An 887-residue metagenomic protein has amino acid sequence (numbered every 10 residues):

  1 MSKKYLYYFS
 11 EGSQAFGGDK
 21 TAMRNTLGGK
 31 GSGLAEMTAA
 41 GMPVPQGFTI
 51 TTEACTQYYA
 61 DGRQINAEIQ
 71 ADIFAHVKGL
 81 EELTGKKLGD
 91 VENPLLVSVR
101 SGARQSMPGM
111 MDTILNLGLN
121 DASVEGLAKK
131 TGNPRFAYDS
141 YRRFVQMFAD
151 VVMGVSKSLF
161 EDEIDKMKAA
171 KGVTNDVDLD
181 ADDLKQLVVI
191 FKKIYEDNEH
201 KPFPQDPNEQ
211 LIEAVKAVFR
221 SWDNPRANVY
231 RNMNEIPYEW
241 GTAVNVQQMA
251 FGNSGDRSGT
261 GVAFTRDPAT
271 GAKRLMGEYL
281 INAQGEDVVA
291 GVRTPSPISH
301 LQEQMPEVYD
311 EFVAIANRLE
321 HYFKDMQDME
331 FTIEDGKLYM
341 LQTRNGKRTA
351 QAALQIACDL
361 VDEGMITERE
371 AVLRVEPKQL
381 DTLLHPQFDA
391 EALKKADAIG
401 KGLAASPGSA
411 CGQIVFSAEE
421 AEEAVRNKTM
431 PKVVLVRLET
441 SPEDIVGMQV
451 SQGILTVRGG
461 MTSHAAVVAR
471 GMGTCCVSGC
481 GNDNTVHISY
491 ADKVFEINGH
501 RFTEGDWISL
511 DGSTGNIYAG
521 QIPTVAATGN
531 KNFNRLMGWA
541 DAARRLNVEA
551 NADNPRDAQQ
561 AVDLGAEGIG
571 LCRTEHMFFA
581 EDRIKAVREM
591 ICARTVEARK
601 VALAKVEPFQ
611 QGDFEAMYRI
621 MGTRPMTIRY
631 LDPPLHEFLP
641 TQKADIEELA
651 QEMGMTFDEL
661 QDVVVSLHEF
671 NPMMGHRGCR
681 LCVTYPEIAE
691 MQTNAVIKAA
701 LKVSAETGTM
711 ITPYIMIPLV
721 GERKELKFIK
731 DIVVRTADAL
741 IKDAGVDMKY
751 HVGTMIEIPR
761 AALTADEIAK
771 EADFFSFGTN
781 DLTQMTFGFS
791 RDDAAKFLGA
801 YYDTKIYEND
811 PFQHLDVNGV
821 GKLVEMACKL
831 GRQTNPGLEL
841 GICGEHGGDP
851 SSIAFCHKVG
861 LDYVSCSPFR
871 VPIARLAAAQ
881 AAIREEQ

Functional and structural regions predicted by a protein language model:
M1-A396, M430-V434, S441-V446, Q452 (+10 more regions): Nucleotide/phosphate-binding sheet-loop regions of phosphoryl- and nucleotidyl-transfer enzymes
M42, T474, L861: Short phosphate-binding/catalytic loops that engage adenosine nucleotides
F48, V457-G459, S478-N482, C572 (+2 more regions): Short beta->alpha connector loops at strand-helix junctions that form conserved, small/polar/Pro-enriched
K78-D90, K493-N498, A705, D738-D747: Short mixed-charge
R100, G529-N532, W539-Q887: Conserved alpha/beta-domain cores
K337-Y339, V434, S441-Q449, G453 (+8 more regions): Glycine-rich phosphate/ribose-binding loops and adjacent secondary-structure elements that form binding surfaces
L341-T343, T503-N551, D557: C-terminal domain-closing interface element
M365-V450, N516-I517, Q521-I522, F533 (+2 more regions): Protease-associated
